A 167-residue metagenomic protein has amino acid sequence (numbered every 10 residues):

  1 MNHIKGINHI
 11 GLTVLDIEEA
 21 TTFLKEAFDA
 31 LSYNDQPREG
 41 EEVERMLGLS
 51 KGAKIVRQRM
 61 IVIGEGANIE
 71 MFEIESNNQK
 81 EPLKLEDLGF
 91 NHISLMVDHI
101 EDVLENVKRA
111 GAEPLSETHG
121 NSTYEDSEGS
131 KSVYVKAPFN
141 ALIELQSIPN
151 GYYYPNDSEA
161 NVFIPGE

Functional and structural regions predicted by a protein language model:
M1-H3, L12, N34-D35, I69 (+2 more regions): Vicinal oxygen chelate
T13-G66, D102, R109, D126-E128: Core segments of cupin and vicinal oxygen chelate
G40-M46, N77-E81, S122-D126, Y153: A short, acidic/glycine-rich surface segment
V62, E73, Y134-K136: Short, well-ordered beta-strand micro-motif
L88-H92: Eukaryotic phosphotyrosine signaling hubs
